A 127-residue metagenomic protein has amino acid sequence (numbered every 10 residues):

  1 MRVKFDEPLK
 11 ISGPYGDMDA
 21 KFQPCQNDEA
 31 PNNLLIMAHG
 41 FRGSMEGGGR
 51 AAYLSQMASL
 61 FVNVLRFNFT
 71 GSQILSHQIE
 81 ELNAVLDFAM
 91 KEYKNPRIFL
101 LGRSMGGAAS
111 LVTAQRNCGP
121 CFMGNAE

Functional and structural regions predicted by a protein language model:
M1-A30: N-terminal cap/lid segment of alpha/beta-hydrolase-fold proteins
P8, V64-R66, C121: Conserved beta-strand scaffold positions in the cores of enzyme catalytic domains, especially in NTP/NDP-utilizing
D17, C25-L60, V64-F69: Short, surface-exposed "cap/lid" segments of acyl-processing enzymes
H39, H77, L111-T113: Short, well-ordered secondary-structure micro-motifs
R50-Y53, I79-E81, T113-N117: Short, glycine/charged-enriched secondary-structure capping and boundary segments
R66-N95: Catalytic nucleophile-loop/oxyanion-hole region of alpha/beta-hydrolase and closely related hydrolase-like folds
D87-E92, P96-E127: Primarily recognizes the serine-hydrolase "nucleophile elbow" in alpha/beta-hydrolase and SGNH/GDSL folds
